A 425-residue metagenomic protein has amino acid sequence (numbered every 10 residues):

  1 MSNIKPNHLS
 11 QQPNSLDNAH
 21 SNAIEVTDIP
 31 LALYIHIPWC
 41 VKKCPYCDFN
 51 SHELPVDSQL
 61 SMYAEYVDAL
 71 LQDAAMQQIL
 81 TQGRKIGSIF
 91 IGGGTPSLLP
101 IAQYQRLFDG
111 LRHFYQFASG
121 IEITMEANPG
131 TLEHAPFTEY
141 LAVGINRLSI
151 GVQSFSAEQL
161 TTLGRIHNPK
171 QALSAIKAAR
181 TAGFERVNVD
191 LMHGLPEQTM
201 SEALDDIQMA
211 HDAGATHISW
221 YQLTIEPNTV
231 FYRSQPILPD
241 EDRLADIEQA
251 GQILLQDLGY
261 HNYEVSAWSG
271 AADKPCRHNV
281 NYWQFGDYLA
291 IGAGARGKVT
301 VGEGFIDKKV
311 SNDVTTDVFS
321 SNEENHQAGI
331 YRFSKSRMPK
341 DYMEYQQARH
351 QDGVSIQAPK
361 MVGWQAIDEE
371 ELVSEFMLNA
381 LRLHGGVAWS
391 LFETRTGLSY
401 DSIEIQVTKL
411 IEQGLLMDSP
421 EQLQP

Functional and structural regions predicted by a protein language model:
M1-L31, V41: Flexible, acidic/Gly-rich N-terminal and inter-domain linker regions that tether and position cofactor-handling modules
N18, A23, D28-A32, S51-L80 (+1 more regions): C-terminal scaffold of the Radical SAM
L33-I37: Short active-site neighborhood of thiol/selenol oxidoreductases, capturing the structured segment around
P38, T408, M417: AMP-binding (ANL) adenylation modules
P38-S51: Local cysteine-cluster metal-coordination motifs and their immediate loop/turn environment, predominantly Fe-S cluster
Q159, L423-P425: Short, cationic-aromatic polyanion-contact patches
G397-E412: Short amphipathic alpha-helical interaction segments
I411-L423: A short, conserved structural fragment
